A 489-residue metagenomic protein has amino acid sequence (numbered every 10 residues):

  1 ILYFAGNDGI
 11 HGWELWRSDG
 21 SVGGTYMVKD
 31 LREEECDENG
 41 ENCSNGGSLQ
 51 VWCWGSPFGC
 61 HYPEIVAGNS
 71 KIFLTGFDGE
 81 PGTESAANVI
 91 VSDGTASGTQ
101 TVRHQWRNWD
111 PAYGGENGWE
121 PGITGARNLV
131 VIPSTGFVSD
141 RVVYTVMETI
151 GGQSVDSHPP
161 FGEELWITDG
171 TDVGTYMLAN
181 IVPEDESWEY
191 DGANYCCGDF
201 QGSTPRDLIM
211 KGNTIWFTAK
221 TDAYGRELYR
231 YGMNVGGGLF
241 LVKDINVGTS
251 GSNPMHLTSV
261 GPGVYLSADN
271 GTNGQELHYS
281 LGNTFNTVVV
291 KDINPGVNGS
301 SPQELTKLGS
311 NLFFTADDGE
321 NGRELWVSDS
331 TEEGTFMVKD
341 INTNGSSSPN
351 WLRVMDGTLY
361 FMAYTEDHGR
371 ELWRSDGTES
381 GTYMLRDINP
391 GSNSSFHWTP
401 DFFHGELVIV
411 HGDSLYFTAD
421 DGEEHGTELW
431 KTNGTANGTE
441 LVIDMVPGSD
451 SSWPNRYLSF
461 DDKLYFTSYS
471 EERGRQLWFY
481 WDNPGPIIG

Functional and structural regions predicted by a protein language model:
I1-G489: Feature 14080 marks short, conserved micro-sites in well-ordered regions that are central to protein function
